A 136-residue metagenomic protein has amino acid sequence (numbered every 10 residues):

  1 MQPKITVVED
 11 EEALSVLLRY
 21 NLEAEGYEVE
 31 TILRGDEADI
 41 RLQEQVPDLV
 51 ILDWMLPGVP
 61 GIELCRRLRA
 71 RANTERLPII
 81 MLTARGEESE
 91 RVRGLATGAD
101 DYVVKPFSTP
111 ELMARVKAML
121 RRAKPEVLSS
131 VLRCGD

Functional and structural regions predicted by a protein language model:
P3-K4, A118-D136: Short, Lys/Arg-enriched segments at the junction into DNA-binding effector domains of transcriptional regulators
E9: Conserved acidic carboxylate
V16-A24: Charged docking surfaces used in two-component/phosphorelay signaling
T31-L49: Acidic, metal-coordinating helix/loop segments flanking the phosphotransfer/catalytic sites of two-component signaling
R34, P60-E63: Acidic catalytic/metal-coordinating carboxylates
D53, T83: Active-site residues of response regulator receiver
P57, E87, K105: The feature encodes the CheY-like receiver
